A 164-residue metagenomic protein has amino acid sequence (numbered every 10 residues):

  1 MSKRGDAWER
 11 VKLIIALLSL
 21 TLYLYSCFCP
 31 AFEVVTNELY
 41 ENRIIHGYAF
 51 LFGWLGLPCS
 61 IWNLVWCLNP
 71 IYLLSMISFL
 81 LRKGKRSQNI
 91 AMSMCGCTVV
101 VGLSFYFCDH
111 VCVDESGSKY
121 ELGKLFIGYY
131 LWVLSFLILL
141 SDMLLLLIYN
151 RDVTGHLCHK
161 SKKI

Functional and structural regions predicted by a protein language model:
S2-I164: Compact integral membrane and secretory-pathway proteins
